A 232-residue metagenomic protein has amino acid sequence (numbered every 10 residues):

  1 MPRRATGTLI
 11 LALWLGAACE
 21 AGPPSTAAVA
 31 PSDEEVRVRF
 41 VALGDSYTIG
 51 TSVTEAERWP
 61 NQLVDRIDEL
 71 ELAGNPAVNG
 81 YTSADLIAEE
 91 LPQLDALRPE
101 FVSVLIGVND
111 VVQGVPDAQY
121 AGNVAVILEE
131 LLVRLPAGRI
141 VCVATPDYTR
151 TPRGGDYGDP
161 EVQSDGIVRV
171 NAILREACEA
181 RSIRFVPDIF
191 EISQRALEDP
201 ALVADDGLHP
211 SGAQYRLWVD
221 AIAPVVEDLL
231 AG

Functional and structural regions predicted by a protein language model:
M1-T8: Bacterial N-terminal signal peptides that target proteins for export
L15-A18: C-terminal motif of bacterial Sec signal peptides marking the signal peptidase cleavage site
E20-N79, E89-R98: Serine-esterase "nucleophile elbow" of acetyl-processing enzymes
I49, T82, T149: Flexible, glycine-rich phosphate/dinucleotide-binding loops and adjacent beta-alpha linkers at cofactor/substrate
A56, S83, I167: Conserved donor sugar-nucleotide recognition element shared by glycan-biosynthetic enzymes
V78-S83, V162-Q163: Short, flexible loop segments at the rims of nucleotide/cofactor-binding pockets, characterized by
A88-G232: Alpha-helical cap/lid subdomain in secreted, periplasmic, or secretory-pathway luminal O-acyl-processing enzymes
